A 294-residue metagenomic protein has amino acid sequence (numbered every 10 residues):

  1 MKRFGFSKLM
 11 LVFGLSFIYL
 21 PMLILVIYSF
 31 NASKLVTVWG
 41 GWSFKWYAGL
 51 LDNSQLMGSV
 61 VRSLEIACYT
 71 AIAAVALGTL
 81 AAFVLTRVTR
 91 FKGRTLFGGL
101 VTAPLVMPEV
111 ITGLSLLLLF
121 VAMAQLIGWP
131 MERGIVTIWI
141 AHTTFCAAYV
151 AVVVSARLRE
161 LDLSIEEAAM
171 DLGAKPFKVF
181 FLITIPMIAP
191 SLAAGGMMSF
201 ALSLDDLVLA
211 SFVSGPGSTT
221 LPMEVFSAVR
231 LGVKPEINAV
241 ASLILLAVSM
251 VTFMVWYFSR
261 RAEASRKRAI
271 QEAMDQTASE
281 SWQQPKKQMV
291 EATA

Functional and structural regions predicted by a protein language model:
M1-M10, G93, S155-M170, P176-I183 (+1 more regions): C-terminal transmembrane helix and the adjacent membrane-cytosol boundary/short C-terminal tail of inner/organellar
K2-R3, Y69-V101, V121, L163 (+1 more regions): Transmembrane-helix boundary motif in ABC transporter permease subunits
F4, K34, Y47-L56, L204-Y257 (+3 more regions): Interhelical loop and adjacent transmembrane-helix boundary motif in polytopic membrane transport permeases
M10, L15-M22, V150-D162, P176-D205: Transmembrane alpha-helices
L20-M22, A67, A71-F83, R87 (+7 more regions): Hydrophobic positions within alpha-helical transmembrane segments of bacterial inner-membrane proteins
L20-S54, L119, S211-P216, R268-A269: Short membrane-interfacial helix/loop motifs at transmembrane-helix boundaries
L35-G40, F44, V110-C146, F177 (+1 more regions): Membrane-interfacial helix termini and adjacent extracytoplasmic/periplasmic loops of multi-pass transporters
V60, L85, A103, S164-L172 (+1 more regions): Short hydrophobic faces within alpha-helices
